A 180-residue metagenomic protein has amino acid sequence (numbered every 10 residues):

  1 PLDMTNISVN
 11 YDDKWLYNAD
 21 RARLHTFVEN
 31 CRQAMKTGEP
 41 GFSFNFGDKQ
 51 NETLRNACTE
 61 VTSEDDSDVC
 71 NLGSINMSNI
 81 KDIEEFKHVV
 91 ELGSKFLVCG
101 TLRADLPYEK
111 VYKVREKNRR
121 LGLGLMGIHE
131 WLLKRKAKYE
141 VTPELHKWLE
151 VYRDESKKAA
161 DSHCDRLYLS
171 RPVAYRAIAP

Functional and structural regions predicted by a protein language model:
P1-K49: Glycine-rich ThDP/TPP pyrophosphate-binding loop and its adjacent helix/strand module within ThDP-dependent enzymes
L2-R21, F96-Y112, E116, G127 (+1 more regions): Internal maturation/activation junctions in enzymes
H25, C31-K36, Q50, T59-S67 (+2 more regions): A general structural signal for short secondary-structure junctions and capping/turn motifs
A34-R135: Function-dense linear segments that define catalytic or interfacial modules in macromolecule-processing proteins
